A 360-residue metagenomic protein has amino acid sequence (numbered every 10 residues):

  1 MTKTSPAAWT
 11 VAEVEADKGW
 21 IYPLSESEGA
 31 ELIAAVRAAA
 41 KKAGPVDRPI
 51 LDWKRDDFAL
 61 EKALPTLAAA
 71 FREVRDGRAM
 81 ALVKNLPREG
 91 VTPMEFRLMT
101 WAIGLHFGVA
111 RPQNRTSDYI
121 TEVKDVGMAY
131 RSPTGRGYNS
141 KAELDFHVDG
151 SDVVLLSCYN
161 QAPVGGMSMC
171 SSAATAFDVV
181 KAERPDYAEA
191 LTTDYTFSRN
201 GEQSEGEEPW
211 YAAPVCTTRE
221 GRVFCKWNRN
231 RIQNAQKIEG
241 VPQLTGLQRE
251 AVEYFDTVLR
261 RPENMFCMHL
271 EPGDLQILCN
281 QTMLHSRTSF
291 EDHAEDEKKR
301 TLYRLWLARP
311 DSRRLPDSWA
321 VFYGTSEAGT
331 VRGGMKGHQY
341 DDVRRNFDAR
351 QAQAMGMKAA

Functional and structural regions predicted by a protein language model:
M1-A63, A68-A69, D76, A81 (+5 more regions): Active-site environment of non-heme Fe oxygenases that use a 2-His-1-carboxylate facial triad
M94-W101, C170-S172: "Short basic amphipathic alpha-helical interaction patches in structured regions
T100-A110: A short alpha->loop->secondary-structure connector
P112-R115: Internal, non-catalytic "lid/hinge" segments that mediate substrate recognition, gating, inter-domain movement
